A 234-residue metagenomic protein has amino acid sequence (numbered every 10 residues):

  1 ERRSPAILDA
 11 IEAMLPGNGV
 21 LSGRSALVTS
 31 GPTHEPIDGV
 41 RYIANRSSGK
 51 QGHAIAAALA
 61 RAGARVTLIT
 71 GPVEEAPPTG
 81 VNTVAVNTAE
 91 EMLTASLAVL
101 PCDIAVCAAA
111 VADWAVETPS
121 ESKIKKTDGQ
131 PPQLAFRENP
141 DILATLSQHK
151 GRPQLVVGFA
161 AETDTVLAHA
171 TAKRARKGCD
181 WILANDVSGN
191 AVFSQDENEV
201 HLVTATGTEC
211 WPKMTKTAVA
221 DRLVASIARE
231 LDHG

Functional and structural regions predicted by a protein language model:
E1, L8, A60, R65-F193 (+1 more regions): Glycine-rich phosphate/dinucleotide-binding loop and adjoining beta-alpha-beta core of small-molecule
E1-R24, A44, S188-G234: Glycine-rich phosphate/pyrophosphate-binding loop and the adjoining helix
V20-T88: Glycine-rich phosphate/diphosphate-binding loop of Rossmann-like nucleotide-binding domains
T29-G31, A109, V203-T206: Generic beta-structure capping elements
E35-K50, D128-E138, A161-E162, P212-M214: Short, glycine-rich nucleotide/cofactor-binding loops
Q51-G52, E138, I142, V219: Catalytic-loop motifs flanking and including active-site residues across diverse enzymes
